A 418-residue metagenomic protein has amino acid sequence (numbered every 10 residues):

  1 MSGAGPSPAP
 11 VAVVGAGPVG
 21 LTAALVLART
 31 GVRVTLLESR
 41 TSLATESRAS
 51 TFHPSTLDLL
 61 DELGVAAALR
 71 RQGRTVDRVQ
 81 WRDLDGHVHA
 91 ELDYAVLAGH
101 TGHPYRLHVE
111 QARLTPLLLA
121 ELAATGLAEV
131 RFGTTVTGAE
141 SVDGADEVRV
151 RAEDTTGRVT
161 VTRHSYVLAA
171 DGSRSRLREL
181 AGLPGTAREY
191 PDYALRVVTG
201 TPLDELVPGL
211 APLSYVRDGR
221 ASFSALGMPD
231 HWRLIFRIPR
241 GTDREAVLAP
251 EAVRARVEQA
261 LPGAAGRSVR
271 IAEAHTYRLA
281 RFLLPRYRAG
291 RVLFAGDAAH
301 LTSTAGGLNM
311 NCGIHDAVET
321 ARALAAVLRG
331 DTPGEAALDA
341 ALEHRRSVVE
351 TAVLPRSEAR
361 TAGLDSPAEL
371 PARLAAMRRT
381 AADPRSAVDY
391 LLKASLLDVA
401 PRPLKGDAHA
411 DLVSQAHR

Functional and structural regions predicted by a protein language model:
G3, A323-R418: C-terminal helical "tail/cap" subdomain of flavin- and related membrane-associated enzymes
G5-V19: Beta1/beta-strand and adjacent pyrophosphate-binding region of the FAD-binding site in flavoprotein oxidoreductases
G15-A24, R29, L118, A169 (+3 more regions): Conserved mid-domain beta->alpha element of the FAD-binding
A28-R48: Glycine-rich FAD pyrophosphate-binding loop
R48, H53-E121: Active-site-adjacent segment of FAD-dependent monooxygenases/related oxidoreductases
A120, Y166, A170-H275: Conserved FAD-binding catalytic core of PHBH/FMO-like flavoproteins
F132-E147: A conserved short coil-to-beta-strand element within the FAD-binding core of flavoproteins
G157-Y166: Core beta-strand elements of the Rossmann-like FAD/NAD(P) dinucleotide-binding domain in flavoenzyme oxidoreductases
